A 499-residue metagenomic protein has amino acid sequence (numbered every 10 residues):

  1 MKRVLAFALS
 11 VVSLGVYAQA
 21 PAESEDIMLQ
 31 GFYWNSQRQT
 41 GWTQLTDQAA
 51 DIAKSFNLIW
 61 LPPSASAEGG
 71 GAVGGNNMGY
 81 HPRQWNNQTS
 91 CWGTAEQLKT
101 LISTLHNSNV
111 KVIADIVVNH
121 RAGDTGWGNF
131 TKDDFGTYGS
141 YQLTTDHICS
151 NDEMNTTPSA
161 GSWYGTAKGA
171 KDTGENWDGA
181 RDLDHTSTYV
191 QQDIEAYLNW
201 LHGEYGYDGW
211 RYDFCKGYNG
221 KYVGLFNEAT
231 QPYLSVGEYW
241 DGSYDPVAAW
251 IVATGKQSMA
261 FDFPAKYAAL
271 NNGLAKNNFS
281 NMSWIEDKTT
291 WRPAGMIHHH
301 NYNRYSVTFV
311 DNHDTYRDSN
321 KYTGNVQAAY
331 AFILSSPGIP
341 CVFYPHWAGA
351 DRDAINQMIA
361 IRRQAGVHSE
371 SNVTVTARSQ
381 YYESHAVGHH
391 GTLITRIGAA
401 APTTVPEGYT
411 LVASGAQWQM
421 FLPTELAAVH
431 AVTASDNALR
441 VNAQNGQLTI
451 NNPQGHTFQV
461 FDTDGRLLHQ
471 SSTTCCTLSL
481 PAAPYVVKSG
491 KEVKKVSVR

Functional and structural regions predicted by a protein language model:
M1-V4, R499: Positively charged n-region of N-terminal signal peptides that target proteins for export
A8-A18: Hydrophobic h-region of N-terminal signal peptides that target proteins for export in Gram-negative bacteria
A20-W34, Q44-A53, P63-A65, G70-H81 (+3 more regions): Active-site-proximal helices and loops of the catalytic beta/alpha 8
S24-D26, A67-S103, D134-D184: Aromatic- and acidic-residue-enriched carbohydrate-binding clefts of CAZyme catalytic domains
G93-G126, F130-D134: Substrate-binding cleft of carbohydrate-active enzyme catalytic domains
T125-I148, V223-E238: A short alpha/beta connector and helix-capping loop motif
G161, H185-Y197: Alpha-helical scaffold elements lining the catalytic groove of polysaccharide deacetylases
H430-R499: C-terminal outer-membrane/trafficking sorting elements
